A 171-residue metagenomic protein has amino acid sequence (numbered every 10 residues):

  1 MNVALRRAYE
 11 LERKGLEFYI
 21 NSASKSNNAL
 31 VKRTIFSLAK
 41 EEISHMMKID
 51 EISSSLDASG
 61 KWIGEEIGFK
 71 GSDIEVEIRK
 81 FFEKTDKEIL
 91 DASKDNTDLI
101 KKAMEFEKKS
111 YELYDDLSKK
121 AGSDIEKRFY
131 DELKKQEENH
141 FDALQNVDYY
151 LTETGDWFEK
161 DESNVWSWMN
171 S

Functional and structural regions predicted by a protein language model:
M1-S171: Non-heme di-metal
